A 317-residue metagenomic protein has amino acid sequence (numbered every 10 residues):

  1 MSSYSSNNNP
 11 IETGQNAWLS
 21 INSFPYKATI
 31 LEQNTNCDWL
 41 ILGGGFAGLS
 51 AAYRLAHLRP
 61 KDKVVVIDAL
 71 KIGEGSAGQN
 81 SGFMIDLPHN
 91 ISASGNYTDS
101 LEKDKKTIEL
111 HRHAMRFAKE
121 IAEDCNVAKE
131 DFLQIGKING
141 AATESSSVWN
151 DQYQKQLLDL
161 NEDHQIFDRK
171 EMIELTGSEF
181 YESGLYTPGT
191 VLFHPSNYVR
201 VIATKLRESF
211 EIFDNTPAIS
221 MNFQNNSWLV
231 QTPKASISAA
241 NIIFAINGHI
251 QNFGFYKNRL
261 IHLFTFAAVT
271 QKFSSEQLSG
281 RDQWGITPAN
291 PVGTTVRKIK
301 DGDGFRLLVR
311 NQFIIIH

Functional and structural regions predicted by a protein language model:
M1-W39, H57-L58, D62-K63: Extreme N-terminal leader/targeting segments of oxidoreductases
G43, L87, T232, A239 (+1 more regions): Short, well-ordered coil/turn residues at beta-beta hairpins and beta-strand->alpha-helix junctions within
G43-L49, A69: Glycine-rich Rossmann-fold phosphate-binding loop(s) that bind the pyrophosphate of adenine dinucleotide cofactors
A56-Q79: Glycine-rich FAD pyrophosphate-binding loop
G75, Q79-L110: Glycine-rich active-site loop/strand segments that organize a redox cofactor
G82, R116, D124-F132, A218-S220 (+2 more regions): Active-site substrate-recognition segment that forms the wall of the catalytic cavity or substrate channel
T98-K205: Rossmann-like flavin
E179-A240: Helical element adjacent to the flavin cofactor pocket in flavoenzyme catalytic cores
